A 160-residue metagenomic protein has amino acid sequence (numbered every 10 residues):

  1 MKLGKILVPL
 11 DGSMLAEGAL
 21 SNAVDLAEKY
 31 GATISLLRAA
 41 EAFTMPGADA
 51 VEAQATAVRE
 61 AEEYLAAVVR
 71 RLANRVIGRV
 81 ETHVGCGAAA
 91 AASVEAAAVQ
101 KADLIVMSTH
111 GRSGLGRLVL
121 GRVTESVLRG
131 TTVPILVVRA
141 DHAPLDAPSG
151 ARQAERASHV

Functional and structural regions predicted by a protein language model:
M1, L15, R70-I105, A143-V160: Structural beta-alpha unit
K2-D49, A140-A143, Q153-V160: Small/aliphatic-rich secondary-structure junction motif
L37, E81-G85, L136: General small-molecule cofactor/ligand-binding pocket signal
E52-E63: A short acidic, glycine-rich active-site loop that binds or catalyzes chemistry on phosphate/adenosine moieties
L104-S126, P144-P148: Glycine-rich, Arg-bearing micro-motifs that act as flexible, cationic patches
S108, I135-R139: Short beta-strand elements of ligand-binding domains
V123, T131-T132: Short, structured coil segments at secondary-structure junctions
